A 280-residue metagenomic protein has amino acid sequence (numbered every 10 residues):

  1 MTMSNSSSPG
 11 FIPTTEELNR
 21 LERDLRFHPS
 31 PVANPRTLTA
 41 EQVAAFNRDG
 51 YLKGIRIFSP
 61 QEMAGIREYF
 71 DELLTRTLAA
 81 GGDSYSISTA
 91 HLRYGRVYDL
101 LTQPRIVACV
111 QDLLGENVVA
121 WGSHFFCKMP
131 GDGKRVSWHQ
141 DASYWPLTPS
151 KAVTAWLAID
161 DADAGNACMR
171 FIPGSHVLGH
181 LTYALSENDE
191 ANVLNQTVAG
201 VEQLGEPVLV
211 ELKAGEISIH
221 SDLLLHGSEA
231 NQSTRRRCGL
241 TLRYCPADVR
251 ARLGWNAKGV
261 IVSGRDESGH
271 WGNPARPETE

Functional and structural regions predicted by a protein language model:
M1-V119, K213: N-terminal auxiliary "cap/dimerization" subdomain that precedes the catalytic jelly-roll/cupin core of mononuclear
T2-P31, L74-R76, I217-I219, L223-E280: Non-heme Fe(II)/2-oxoglutarate
P35, Y51-K53, T154-A158, P207-L209 (+2 more regions): Conserved hydrophobic/aromatic beta-strand scaffold that supports enzyme active sites
S59-P60, F126-K128, S143, A162 (+3 more regions): Short, solvent-exposed loop/turn segments at secondary-structure junctions
D83-Y94, R105-F171, H176: Conserved double-stranded beta-helix
V136-H139, P146-T148, Y183, V210-E211 (+2 more regions): Short histidine-centered beta-strand/loop micro-motifs that create catalytic or ligand/metal-coordination sites
Q140, D189, V193-L204, R236 (+1 more regions): Short, surface-exposed loop/helix-turn segments at secondary-structure junctions that function as lids/hinges flanking
A164-E229, V249: Double-stranded beta-helix
